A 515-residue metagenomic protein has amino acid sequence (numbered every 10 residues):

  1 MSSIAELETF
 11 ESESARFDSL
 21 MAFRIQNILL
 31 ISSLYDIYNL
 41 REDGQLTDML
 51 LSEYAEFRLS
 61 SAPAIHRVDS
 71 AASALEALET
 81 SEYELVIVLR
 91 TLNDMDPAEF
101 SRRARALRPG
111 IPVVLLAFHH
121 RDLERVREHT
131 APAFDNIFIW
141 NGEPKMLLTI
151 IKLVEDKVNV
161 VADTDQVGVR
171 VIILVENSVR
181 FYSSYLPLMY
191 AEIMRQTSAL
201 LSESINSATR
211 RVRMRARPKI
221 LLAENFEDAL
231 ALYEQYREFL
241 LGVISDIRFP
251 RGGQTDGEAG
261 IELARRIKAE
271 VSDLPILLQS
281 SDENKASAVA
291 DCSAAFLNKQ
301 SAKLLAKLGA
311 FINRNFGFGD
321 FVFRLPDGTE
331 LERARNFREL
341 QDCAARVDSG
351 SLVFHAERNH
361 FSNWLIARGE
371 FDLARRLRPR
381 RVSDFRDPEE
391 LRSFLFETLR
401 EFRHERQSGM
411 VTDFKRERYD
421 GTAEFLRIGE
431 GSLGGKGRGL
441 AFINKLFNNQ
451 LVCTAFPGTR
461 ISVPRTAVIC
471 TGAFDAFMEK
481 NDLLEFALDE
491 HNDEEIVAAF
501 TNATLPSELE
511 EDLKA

Functional and structural regions predicted by a protein language model:
M1-H66, R102, T130-N136, W140-K219 (+6 more regions): Non-catalytic signal-transmission and effector/linker regions of two-component phosphorelay proteins
E6-F10, N39-L51, S60-A62, R67-L75 (+5 more regions): Conserved phosphotransfer microenvironments
S33, S70, F118, N177 (+1 more regions): Cofactor-binding loop segments of dinucleotide-utilizing enzymes, especially the Rossmann-like FAD- and NAD(P)+-binding
I37-L40, R121-R125, Y182-S183, N284-S287: Short, charged/polar "capping" segments at the starts of alpha-helices and the immediately preceding loops
P97, R127-I137, A288-F296: As written
G110-V114, N136, V171, L274-L277 (+1 more regions): Proline-centered loop/turn at the N-terminus of a beta-strand
L116-F118, Q279, K299: Hydrophobic/aromatic residues positioned on beta-strands within the core alpha/beta folds
A334, E339-D342, V347-D348, L352-A515: N-terminal beta-alpha lobe that positions the nucleotide/phosphoryl donor in ATP/NTP-coupled carboxylate activation
